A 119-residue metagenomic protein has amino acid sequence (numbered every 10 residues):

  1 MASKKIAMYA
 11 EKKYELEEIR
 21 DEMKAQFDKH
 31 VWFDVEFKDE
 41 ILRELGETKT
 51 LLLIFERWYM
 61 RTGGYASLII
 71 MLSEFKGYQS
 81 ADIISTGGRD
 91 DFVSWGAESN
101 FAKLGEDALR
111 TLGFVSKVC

Functional and structural regions predicted by a protein language model:
M1-A2, L42-T48, F75-G77: Short, ordered beta-strand-loop transition motifs
M1-W32: Terminal, regulation- and interaction-focused segments at domain boundaries
A2, L16, T48-T50, T86-G87 (+1 more regions): N-terminal catalytic or cofactor-binding beta/alpha core of small enzyme domains
K4-K13, K49-R57, L72: Short beta-strand element of the conserved SAM-dependent methyltransferase core
M8, M23, A81-I83, G105: Hydrophobic beta-strand residues in large extracellular and virion-surface proteins
D21-L68, T86, K117: Ser/Thr-rich, low-complexity intrinsically disordered terminal regions
T62-W95: Beta-strand/loop substructures that line and gate deep hydrophobic ligand-binding cavities in soluble
D90-C119: A conserved amphipathic terminal alpha-helix motif
